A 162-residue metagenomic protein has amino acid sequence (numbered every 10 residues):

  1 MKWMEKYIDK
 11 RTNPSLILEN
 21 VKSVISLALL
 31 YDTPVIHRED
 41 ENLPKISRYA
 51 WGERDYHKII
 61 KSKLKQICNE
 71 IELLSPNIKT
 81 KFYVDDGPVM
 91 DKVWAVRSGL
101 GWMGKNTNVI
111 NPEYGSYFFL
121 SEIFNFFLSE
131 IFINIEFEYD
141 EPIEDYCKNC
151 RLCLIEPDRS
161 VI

Functional and structural regions predicted by a protein language model:
M1-Y146: Auxiliary alpha/beta "docking" domains used to position bulky ligands
L152-I162: Iron-sulfur cluster-binding cysteine motifs and their immediate structural context in ferredoxin-like electron-transfer
